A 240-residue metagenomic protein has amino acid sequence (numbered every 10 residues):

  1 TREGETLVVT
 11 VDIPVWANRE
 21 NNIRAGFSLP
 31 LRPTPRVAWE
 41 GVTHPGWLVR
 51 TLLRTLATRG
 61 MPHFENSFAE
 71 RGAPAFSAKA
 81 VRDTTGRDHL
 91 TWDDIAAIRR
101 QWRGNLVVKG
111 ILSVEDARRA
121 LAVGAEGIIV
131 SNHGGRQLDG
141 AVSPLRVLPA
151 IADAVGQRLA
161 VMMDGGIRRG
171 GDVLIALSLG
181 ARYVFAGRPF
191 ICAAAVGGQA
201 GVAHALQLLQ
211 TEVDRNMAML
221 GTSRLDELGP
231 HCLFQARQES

Functional and structural regions predicted by a protein language model:
T1-A122, G134-Q137: Active-site entrance/lid segments in N-terminal catalytic domains of soluble metabolic enzymes
L7, L106-K109, I129-V130, V161-G165 (+1 more regions): Hydrophobic faces of well-ordered beta-strands that scaffold small-molecule active sites in alpha/beta enzyme cores
V9, I98, A120, I128 (+3 more regions): Conserved, mostly hydrophobic/aromatic
D12-P14, H133-G135, R188-I191, G221: Short, ordered loop/turn segments at secondary-structure junctions
A25-S28, G124-G127, R146-L148, V202-H204: Short, hinge-like loop/turn segments at secondary-structure boundaries
R36, R87-L106, D139-M163, L208-N216: Alpha-helix-loop-beta-strand connector modules within alpha/beta enzyme cores
R146-M163, R168-S240: Alpha/beta catalytic cores of nucleotide-metabolism and tRNA/nucleoside-modifying enzymes
